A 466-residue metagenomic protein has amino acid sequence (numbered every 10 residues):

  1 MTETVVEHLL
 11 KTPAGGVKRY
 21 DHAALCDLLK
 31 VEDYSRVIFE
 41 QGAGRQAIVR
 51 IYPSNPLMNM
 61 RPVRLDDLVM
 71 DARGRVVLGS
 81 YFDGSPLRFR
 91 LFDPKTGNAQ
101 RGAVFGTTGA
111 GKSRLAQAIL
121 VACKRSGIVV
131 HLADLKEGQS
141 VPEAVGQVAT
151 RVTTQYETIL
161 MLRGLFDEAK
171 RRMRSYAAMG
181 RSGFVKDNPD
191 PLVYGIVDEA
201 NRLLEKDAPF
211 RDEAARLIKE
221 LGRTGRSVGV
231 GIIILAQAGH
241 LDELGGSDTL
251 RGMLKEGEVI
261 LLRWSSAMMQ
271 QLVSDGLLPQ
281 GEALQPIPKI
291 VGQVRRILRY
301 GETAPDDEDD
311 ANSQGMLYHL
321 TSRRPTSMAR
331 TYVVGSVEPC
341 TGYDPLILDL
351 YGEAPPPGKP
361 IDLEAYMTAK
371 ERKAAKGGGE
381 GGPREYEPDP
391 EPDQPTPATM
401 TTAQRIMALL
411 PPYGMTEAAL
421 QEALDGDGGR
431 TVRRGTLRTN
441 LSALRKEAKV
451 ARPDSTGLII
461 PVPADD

Functional and structural regions predicted by a protein language model:
M1-E7: Short edge beta-strands and adjacent turn/loop segments
T12-V129, Y300, P305-S313, L317-Q394: Phosphate-binding P-loop/Walker A region and its immediate neighborhood
P53, E168-T401, A408-L409, E422 (+1 more regions): P-loop NTPase motor-domain active sites and their immediate coupling elements
R64-A177, Y194, N201-L272: P-loop NTPase catalytic phosphate-binding loop
T399-M400, D454-D466: Short, cationic-aromatic polyanion-contact patches
G414-L424: Short acidic, hydrophobic short linear motifs in intrinsically disordered regions
R430-A443: Short amphipathic alpha-helical interaction segments
R445-S455: A short, conserved structural fragment
